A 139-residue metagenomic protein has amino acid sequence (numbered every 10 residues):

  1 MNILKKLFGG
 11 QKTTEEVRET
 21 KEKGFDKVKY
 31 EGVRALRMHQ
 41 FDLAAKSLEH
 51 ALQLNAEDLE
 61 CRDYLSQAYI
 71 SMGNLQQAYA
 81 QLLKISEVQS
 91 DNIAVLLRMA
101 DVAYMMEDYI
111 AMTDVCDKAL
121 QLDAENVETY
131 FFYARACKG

Functional and structural regions predicted by a protein language model:
M1-K23, H50: Long, contiguous interaction/recruitment modules in multidomain scaffold/adaptor proteins
R18-E60, Y64, I70-S71, M105: Alpha-helical segment of the N-proximal tetratricopeptide repeat
M38-K46, S71-K84, M105-K118, G139: Structural signature of tandem alpha-helical TPR/SEL1-like repeats, specifically the intra-repeat loop/turn
